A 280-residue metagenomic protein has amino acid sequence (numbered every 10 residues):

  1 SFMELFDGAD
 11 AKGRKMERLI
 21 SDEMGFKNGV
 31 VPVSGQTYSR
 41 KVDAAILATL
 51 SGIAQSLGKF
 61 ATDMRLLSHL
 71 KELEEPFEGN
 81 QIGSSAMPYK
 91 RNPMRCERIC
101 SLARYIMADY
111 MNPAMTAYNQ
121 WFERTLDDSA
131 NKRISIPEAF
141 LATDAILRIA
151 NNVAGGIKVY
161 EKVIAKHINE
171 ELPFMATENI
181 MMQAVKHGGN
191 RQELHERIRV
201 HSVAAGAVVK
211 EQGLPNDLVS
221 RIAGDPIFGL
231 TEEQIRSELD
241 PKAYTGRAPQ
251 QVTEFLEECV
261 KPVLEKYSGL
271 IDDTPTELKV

Functional and structural regions predicted by a protein language model:
S1-N119: Internal glycine-rich alpha/beta core junctions
I82-V280: Catalytic-core signal marking the mid-to-C-terminal active-site face
